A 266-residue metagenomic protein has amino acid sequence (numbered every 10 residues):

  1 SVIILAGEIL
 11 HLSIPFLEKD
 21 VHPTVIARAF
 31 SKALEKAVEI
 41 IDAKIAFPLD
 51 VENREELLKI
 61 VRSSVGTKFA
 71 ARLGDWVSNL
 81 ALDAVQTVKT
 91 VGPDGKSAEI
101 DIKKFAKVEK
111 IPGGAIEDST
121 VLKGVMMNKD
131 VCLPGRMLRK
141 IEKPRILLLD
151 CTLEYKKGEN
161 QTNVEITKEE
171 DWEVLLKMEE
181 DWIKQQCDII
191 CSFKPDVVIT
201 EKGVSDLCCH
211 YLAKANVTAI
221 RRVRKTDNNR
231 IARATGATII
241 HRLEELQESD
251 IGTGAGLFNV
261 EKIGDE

Functional and structural regions predicted by a protein language model:
S1-E266: Core, soluble structural subunits of large cytosolic macromolecular machines
